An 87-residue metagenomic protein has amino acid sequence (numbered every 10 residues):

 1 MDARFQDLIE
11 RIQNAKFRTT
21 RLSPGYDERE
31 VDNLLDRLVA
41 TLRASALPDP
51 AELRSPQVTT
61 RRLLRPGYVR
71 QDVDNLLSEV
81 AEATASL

Functional and structural regions predicted by a protein language model:
M1-L87: Acidic, negatively charged sequence signal that fires either on conserved catalytic/metal-binding carboxylates
